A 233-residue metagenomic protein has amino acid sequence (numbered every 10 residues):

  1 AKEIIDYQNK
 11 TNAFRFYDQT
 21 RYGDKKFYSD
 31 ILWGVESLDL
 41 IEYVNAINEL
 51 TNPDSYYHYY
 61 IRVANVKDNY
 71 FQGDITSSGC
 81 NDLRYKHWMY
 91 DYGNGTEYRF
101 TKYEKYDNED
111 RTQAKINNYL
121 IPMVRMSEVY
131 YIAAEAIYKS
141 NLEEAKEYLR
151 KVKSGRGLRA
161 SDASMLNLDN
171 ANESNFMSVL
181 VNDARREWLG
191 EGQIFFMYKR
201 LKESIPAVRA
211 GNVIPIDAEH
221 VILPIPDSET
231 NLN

Functional and structural regions predicted by a protein language model:
A1-N52, I75-N233: Acidic/polar-rich alpha-helix caps and helix-coil junctions
D54-Q72: Short, cationic low-complexity segments
